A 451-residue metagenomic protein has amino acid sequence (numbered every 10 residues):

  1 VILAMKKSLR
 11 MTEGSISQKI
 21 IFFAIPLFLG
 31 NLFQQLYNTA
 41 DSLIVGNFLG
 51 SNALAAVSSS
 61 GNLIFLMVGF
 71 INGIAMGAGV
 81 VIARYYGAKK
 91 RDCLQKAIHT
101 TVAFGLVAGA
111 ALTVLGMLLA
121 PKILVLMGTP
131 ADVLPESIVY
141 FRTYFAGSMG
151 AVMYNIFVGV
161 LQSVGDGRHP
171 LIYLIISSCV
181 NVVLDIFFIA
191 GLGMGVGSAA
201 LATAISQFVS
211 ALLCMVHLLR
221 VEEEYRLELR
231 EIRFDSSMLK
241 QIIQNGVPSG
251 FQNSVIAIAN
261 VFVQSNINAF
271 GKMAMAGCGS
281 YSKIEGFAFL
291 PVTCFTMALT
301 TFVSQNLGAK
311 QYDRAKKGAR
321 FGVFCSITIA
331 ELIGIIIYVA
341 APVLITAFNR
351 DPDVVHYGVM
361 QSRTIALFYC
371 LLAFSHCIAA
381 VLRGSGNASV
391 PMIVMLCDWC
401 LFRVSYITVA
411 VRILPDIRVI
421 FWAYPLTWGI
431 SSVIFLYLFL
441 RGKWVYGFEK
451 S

Functional and structural regions predicted by a protein language model:
V1-A24, I82-G147, G191-V247, V303-F368 (+1 more regions): Short alpha-helical transmembrane segments in multi-pass integral membrane proteins
E13, S17-L36, A40, L63-F70 (+7 more regions): Residue-level signal for short hydrophobic patches within transmembrane helices of multi-pass membrane transporters
F22-D41, T143, Y154, S177 (+4 more regions): Transmembrane helical elements of multi-pass membrane transporters/channels
L32, L36-A55, L124-A131, F187-M194 (+5 more regions): Helix-terminus/linker motif at the lipid-water interface of multi-pass membrane proteins
Q34, N38-V45, V68-A75, G79 (+17 more regions): Alpha-helical transmembrane segments and their lipid-water interface positions in multi-pass membrane proteins
S51-N62, S137-F141, A200, K272-F287 (+2 more regions): Small-residue hotspots at the loop-to-helix junctions and early N-terminal turns of transmembrane alpha-helices
L54-V114, A151-P170, Q264, C278-A341 (+2 more regions): Small-residue-rich hydrophobic transmembrane alpha-helices
A75, T143-Q162, P170-S178, A199-C214 (+4 more regions): Short runs within selected transmembrane alpha-helices of multi-pass transporters and secretion channels
